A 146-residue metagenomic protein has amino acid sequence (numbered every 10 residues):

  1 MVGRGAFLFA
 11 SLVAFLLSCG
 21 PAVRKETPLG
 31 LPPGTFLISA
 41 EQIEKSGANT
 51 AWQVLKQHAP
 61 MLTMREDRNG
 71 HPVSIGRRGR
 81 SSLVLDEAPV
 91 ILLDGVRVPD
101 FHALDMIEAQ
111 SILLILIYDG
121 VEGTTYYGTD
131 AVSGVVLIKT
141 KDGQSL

Functional and structural regions predicted by a protein language model:
M1-C19: Sec-dependent bacterial lipoprotein signal peptides
V13-T35: Bacterial Sec signal peptide processing site at the extreme N-terminus
P33-S74, V96-L104, Y118-G123: Periplasmic N-terminal accessory/gating domains of Gram-negative outer-membrane beta-barrel systems
Q42, G79-S81, V121-E122, D142: Short, well-ordered turn and helix-capping elements at secondary-structure junctions
K56-L93, D130-K139: Extracytoplasmic beta-strand/coil segments of soluble accessory domains associated with Gram-negative outer-membrane
I75-G120: Periplasmic plug
I112-L146: A beta-strand signature from Gram-negative outer-membrane beta-barrel systems, especially the internal plug domain
